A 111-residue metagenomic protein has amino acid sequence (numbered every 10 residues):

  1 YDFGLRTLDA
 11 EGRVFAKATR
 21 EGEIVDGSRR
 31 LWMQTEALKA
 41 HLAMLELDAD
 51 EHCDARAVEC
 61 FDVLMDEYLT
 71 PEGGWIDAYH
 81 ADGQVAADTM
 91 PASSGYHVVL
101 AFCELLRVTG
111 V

Functional and structural regions predicted by a protein language model:
Y1-V111: Glycan-recognition and catalytic cores of secretory/periplasmic carbohydrate-active enzymes
